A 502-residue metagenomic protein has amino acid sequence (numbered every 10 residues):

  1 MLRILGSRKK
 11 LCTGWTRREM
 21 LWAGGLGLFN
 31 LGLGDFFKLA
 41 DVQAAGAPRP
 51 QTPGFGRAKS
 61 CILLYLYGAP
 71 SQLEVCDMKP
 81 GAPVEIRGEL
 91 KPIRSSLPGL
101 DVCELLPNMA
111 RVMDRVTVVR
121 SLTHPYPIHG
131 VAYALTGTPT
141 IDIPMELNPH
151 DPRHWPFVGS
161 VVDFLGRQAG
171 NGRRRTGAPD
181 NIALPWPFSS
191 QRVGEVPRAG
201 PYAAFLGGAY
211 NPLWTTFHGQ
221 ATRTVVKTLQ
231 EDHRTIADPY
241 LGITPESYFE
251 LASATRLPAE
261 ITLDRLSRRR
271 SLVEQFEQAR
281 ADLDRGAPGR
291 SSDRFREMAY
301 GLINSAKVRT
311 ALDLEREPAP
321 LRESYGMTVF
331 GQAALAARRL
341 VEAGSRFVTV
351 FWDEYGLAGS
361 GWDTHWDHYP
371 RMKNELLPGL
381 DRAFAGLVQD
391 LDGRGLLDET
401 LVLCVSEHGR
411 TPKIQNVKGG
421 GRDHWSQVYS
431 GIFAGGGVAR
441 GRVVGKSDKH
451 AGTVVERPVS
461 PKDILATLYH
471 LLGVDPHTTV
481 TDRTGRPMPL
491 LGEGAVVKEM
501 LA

Functional and structural regions predicted by a protein language model:
M1-A502: Ligand-binding pockets and gating/stacking loops
